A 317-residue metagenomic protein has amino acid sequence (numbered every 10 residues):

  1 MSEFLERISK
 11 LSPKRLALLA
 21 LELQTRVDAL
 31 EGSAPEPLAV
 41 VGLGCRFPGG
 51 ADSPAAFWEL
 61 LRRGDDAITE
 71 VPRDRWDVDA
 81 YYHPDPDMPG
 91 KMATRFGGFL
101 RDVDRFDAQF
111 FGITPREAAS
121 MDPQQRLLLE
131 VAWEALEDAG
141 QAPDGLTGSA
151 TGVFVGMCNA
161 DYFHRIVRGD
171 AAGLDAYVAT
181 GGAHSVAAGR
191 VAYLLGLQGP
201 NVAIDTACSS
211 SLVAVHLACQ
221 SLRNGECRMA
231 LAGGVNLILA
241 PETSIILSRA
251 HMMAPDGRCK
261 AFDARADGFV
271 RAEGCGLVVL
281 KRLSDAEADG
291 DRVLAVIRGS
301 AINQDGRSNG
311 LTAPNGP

Functional and structural regions predicted by a protein language model:
F4, I8-P317: Condensing-enzyme catalytic core of the thiolase-fold
